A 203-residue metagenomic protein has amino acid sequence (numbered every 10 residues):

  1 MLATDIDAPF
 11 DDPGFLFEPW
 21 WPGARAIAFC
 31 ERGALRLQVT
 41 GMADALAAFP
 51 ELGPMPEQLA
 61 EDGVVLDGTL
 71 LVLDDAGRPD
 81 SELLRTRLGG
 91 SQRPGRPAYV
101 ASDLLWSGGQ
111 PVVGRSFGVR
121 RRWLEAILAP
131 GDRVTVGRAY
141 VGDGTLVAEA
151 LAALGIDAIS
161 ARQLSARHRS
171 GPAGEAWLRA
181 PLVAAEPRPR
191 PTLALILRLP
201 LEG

Functional and structural regions predicted by a protein language model:
M1-G203: Catalytic cores of nucleic-acid ligases and guanylyltransferases
